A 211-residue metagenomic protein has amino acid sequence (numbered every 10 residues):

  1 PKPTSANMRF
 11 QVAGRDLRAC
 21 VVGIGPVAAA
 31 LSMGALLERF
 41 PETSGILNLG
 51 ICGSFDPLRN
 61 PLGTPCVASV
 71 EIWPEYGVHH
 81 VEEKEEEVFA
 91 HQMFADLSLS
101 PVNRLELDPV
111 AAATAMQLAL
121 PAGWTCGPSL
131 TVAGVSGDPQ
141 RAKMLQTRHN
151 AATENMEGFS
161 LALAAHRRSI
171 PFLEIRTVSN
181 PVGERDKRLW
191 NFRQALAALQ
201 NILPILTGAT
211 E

Functional and structural regions predicted by a protein language model:
P1-F40: N-terminal short beta-loop-beta anion/metal-coordinating cradle
I24, V70-W73, T177-N180: Short, acidic/turn-prone active-site loops that include or flank metal/cofactor- and phosphate-binding residues
A29-E42, F55-C66: Extended, folded domain segments that form the structural surfaces/walls around functional sites
S44-L47: Structural motif
D56-H149: Mid-sequence, gly/pro-rich, charge-dense loop/helix-turn segments that line enzyme active sites
V132-E174, S179, G183: A C-terminal functional module that forms or caps the active site or interfaces directly with catalytic machinery
V182-E211: His/Asp/Glu-rich mid-to-C-terminal helical/loop segments that flank catalytic regions of hydrolases
